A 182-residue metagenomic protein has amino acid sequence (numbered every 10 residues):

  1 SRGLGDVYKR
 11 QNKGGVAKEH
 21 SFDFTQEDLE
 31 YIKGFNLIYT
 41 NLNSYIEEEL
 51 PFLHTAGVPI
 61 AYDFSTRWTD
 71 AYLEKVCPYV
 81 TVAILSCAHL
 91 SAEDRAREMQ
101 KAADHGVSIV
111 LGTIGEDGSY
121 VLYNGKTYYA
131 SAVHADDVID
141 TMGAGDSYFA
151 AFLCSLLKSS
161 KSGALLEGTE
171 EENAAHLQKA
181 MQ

Functional and structural regions predicted by a protein language model:
S1-R2, L122: A generic structural motif
G3-Y8: Short, small-residue-biased leader/transition segments that mark boundaries at the very start of proteins
K9-E19: Glycine-rich phosphate-binding "P-loop"
N12-G14, C87, A132-V133: Active-site donor-binding loop signature of nucleotide-sugar glycosyltransferases
K18-F24, T66-W68: A short, well-structured beta->alpha microelement
F22-K33, K75: Short amphipathic alpha-helix with an adjacent loop that forms part of the alpha/beta core around
N36-K101, E116-S119: Conserved beta-alpha-beta core of the PfkB/ribokinase-like small-molecule kinase fold
A96-Q182: Conserved phosphate-binding/catalytic region of the ribokinase-like
